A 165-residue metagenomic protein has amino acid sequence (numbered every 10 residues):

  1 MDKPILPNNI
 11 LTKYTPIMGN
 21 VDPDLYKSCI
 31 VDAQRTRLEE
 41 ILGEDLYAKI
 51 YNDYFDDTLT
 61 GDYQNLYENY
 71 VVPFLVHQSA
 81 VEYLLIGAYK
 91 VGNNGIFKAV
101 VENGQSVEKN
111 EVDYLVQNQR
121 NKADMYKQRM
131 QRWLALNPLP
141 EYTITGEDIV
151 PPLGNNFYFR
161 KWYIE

Functional and structural regions predicted by a protein language model:
M1-V72, I86-N94, K98-E102, S106-V107 (+3 more regions): Conserved short "hinge" loops at termini or chain/domain junctions
